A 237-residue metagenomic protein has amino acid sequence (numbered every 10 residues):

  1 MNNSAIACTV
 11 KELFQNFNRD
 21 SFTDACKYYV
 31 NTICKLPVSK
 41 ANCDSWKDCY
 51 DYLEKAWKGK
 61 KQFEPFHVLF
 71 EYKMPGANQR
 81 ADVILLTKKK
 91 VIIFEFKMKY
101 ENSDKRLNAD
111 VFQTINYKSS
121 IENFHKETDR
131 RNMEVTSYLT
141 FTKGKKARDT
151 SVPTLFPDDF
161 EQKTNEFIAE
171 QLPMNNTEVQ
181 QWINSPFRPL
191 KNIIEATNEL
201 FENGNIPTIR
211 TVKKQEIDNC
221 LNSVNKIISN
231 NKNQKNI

Functional and structural regions predicted by a protein language model:
M1-P189: Accessory nucleic-acid engagement/destabilization modules that flank
T164-I237: Pre-Walker A segment
